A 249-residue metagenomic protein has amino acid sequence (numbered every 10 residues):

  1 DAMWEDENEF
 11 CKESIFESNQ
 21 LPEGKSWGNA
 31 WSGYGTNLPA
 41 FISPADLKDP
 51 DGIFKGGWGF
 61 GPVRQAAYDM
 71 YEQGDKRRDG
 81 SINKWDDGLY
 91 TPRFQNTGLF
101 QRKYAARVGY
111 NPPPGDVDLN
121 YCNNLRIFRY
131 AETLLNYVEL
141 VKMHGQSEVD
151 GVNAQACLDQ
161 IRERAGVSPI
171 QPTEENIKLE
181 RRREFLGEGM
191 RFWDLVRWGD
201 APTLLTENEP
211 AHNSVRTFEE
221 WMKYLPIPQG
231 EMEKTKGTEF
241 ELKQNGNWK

Functional and structural regions predicted by a protein language model:
M3-I53, N120, L125, R162 (+1 more regions): Long, intrinsically disordered, low-complexity segments
E13, V63-Y130: Flexible, polar/acidic helix-loop-strand segments at domain edges
F16, D75, D79, N124-I161 (+2 more regions): Extended, hydrophobic/aromatic-rich amphipathic alpha-helical segments that build helical scaffolds
I42-W58, P62-D69, K76: Active-site rim segments in enzyme catalytic domains, especially the processed small/beta chain of N-terminal
D86, Q146, T203: Surface-exposed, flexible loop/turn segments at secondary-structure boundaries
